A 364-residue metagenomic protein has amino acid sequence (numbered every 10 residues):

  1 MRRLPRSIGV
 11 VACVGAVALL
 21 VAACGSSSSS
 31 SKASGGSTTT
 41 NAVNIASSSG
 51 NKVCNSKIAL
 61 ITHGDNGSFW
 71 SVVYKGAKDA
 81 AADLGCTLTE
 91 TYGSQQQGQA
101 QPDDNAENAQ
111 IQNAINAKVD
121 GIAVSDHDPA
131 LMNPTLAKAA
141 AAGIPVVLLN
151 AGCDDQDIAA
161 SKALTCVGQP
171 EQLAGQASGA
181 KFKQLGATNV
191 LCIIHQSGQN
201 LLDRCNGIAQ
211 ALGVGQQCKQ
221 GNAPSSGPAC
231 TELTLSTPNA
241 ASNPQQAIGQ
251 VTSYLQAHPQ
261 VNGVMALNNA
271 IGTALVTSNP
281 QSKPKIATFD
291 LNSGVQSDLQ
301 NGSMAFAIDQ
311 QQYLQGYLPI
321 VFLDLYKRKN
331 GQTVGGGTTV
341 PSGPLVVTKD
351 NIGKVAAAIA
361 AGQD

Functional and structural regions predicted by a protein language model:
M1-G15: N-terminal export and membrane-targeting signals
R2-R6, C24-D364: A residue-level marker of the well-folded mature domains of exported/periplasmic proteins
L19-A23: C-terminal motif of bacterial Sec signal peptides marking the signal peptidase cleavage site
